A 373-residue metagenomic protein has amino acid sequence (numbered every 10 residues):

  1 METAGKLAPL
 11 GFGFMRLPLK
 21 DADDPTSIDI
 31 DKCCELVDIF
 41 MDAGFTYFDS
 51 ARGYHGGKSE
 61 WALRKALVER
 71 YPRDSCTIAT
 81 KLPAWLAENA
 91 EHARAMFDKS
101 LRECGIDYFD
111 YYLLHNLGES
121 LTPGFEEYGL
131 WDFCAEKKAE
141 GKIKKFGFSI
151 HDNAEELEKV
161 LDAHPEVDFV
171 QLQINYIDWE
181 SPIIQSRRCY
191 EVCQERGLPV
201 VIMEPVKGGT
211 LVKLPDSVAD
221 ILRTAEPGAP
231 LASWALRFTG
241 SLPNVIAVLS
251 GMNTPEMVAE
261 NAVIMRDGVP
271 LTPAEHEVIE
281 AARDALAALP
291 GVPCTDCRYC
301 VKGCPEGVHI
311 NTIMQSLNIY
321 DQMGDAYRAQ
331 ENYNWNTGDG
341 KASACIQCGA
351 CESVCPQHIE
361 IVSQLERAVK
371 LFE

Functional and structural regions predicted by a protein language model:
M1-C76, F133, A139: N-terminal binding-site loop/beta-alpha segment at the start of enzyme catalytic domains that lines or forms
G13, A51, Y112-H115, S149 (+3 more regions): Conserved residues at the C-terminal ends of beta-strands
P18-D21, I28, D38, W85-V206 (+3 more regions): Glycine/proline-rich, positively charged, aromatic-decorated active-site loop/lid region on the catalytic face
D38-M41, F45-T46, R188-E373: Structured C-terminal cap/extension of enzyme domains
Y47-Y54, K144-F148, Q171, A247-L249: Short catalytic-loop micro-motif centered on adjacent basic/acidic residues
D49-S50, T80, I202: Hydrophobic residues in well-ordered beta-strands that form the structural core
Y54, K58, H151-D152, N253 (+1 more regions): Short beta->alpha linker loops
Y54, R70, D74-A90, H115: Structural motif corresponding to the early beta-alpha repeats
